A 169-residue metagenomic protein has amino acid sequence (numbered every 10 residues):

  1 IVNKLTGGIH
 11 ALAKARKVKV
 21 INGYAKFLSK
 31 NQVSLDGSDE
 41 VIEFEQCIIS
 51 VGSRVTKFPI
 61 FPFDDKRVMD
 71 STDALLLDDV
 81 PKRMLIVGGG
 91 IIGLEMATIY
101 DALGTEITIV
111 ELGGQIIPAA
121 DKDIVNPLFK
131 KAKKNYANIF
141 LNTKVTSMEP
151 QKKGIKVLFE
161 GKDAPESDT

Functional and structural regions predicted by a protein language model:
I1-K4, G8-A11, P127-K134: A non-catalytic, amphipathic alpha-helix used as a structural packing/dimerization or gating element in enzyme scaffolds
N3-V87, V157-T169: FAD-binding core/adjacent interface of flavoenzyme oxidoreductases
G8-I9, D64, M96, I124 (+1 more regions): Hydrophobic alpha-helical segments typical of transmembrane helices and their membrane-interface/capping positions
L12, I42, V68-M69, I91 (+3 more regions): Broad hydrophobic/π-residue packing in well-ordered secondary structure
K19-N22, K26-L35, I42, L103-T169: A Rossmann-like FAD-binding core segment of flavoenzymes
T56-K57, G93, M148: Short glycine-rich, flexible loops that bind phosphorylated cofactors or substrates
D78-A120: Rossmann-like NAD(P)H-binding beta-loop-alpha module
